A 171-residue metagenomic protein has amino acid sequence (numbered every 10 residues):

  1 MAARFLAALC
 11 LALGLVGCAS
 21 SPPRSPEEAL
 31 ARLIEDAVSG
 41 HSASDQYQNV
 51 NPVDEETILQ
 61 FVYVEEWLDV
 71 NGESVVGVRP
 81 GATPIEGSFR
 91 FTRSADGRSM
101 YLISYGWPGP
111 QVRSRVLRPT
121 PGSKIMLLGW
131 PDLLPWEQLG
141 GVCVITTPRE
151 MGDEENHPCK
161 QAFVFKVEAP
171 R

Functional and structural regions predicted by a protein language model:
M1-L6: Bacterial N-terminal signal peptides that target proteins for export
A7-V16: Bacterial N-terminal signal peptides
A19-R171: Mature catalytic domains of secreted/periplasmic carbohydrate-active enzymes
